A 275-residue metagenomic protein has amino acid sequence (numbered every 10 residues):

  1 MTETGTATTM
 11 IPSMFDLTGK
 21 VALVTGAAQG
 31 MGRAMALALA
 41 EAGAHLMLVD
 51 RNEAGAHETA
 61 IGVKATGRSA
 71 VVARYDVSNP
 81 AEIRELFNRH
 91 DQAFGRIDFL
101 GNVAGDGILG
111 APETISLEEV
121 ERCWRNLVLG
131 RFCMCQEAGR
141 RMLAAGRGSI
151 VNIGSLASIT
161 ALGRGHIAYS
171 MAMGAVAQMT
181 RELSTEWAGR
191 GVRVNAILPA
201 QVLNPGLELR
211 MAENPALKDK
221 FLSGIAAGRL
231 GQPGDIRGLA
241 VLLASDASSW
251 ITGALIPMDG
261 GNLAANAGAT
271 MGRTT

Functional and structural regions predicted by a protein language model:
T2-D16, V241, T252-T275: Short C-terminal tail/terminal secondary-structure segment of NAD(P)H-dependent dehydrogenase/reductase domains
S13, G189, P199-I225, A265-T275: A glycine/serine/threonine-rich, flexible loop-to-helix segment that serves as the NAD(P) cofactor-binding "lid"
L17-M47: Canonical Rossmann dinucleotide-binding motif of NAD(H)/NADP(H)-dependent dehydrogenases/reductases, specifically
R84, D106-E121, A144, G163-A168 (+2 more regions): Conserved mid-core segment of classical short-chain dehydrogenase/reductases
D106, E113-C133, R147, V151 (+3 more regions): Catalytic Tyr-X3-Lys loop
F132, R147, R229-M258, L263: C-terminal substrate-recognition "lid" of short-chain dehydrogenase/reductases
R140, T185-G189, S249: Alpha-helical segment proximal to the catalytic Tyr-Lys
V151-A175, T180-G189, Q201: Catalytic loop of short-chain dehydrogenase/reductase
